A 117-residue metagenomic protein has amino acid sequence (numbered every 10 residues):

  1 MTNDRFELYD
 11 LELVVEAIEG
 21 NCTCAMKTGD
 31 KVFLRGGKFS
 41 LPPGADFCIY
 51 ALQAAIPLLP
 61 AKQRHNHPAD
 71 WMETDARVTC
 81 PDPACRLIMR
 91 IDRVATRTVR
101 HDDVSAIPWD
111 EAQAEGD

Functional and structural regions predicted by a protein language model:
T2-L13: Short, basic/aromatic beta-hairpin or loop at an interaction surface
E16-N21: Short alpha-helix capping/helix-loop boundary micro-motifs
G44-Q63: Short, compositionally biased
N66-E115: Short, compact, well-ordered microdomains
